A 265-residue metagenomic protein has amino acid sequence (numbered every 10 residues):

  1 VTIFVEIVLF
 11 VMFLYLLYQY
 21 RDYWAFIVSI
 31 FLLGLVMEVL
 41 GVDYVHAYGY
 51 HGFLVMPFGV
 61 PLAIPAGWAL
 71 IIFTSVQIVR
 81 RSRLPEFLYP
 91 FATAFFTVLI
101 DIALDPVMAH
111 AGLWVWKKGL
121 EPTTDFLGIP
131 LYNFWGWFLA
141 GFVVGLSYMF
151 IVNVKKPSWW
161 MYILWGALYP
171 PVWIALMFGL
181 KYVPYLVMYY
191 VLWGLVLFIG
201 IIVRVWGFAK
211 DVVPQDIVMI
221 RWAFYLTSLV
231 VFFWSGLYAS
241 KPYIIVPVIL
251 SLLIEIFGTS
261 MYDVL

Functional and structural regions predicted by a protein language model:
V1-L265: Aromatic-rich, lipid-facing transmembrane alpha helices and their immediate juxtamembrane interface loops in integral
